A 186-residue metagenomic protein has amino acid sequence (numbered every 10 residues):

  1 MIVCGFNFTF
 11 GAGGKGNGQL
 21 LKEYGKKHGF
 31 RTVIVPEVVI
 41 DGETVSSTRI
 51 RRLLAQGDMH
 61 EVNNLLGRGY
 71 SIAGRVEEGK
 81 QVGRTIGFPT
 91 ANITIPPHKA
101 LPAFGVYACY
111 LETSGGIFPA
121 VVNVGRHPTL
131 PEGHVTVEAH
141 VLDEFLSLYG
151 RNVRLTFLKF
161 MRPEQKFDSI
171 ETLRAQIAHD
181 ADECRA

Functional and structural regions predicted by a protein language model:
M1-H28: N-terminal Rossmann-like or analogous alpha/beta NTP/dinucleotide-binding catalytic cores that position adenine
F6-F8, P36, K159-M161: Short, histidine-centered active-site or binding-site loop motifs used for metal coordination, general acid-base
T9-A12, D41, L53, P163-E164: Short N-terminal micro-motifs specific to bacterial/archaeal maturation and metal-cluster initiation sites
G14-G18, T44-S47, V135, F167: Conserved strand-to-helix beginnings and helix N-cap segments that scaffold or border functional pockets
Q19, E23-K27, R52, Q56 (+4 more regions): Replace "anionic and nucleotidyl ligands
G25-G125: Glycine-rich, Lys/Arg-enriched anion-binding loops that position phosphate/diphosphate groups for phosphoryl
G79-A186: Phosphate/ribose-recognition catalytic cores of enzymes acting on nucleotide-derived substrates
